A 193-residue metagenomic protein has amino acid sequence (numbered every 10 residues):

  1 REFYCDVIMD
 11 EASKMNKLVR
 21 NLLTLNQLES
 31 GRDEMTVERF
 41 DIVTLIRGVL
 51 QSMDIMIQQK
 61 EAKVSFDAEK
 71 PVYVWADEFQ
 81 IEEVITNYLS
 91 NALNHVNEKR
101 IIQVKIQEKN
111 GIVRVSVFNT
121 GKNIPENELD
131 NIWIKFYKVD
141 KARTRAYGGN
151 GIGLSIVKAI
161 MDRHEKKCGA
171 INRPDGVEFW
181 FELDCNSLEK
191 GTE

Functional and structural regions predicted by a protein language model:
D10-M15: Short alpha-helical segment of the dimerization/phosphotransfer core of two-component systems
S30-M35, Y73-A76: Conserved micro-motifs of the catalytic ATP-binding
T36-D41, Q58, K63-V72: Conserved catalytic submotifs in the C-terminal HATPase_c
A92-L93: Short helix-loop "hinge" at the ATP-lid/N-box region of the Bergerat-fold HATPase_c
I124-K138: Short conserved segment of the HATPase_c
G148, G153, V157: Short alpha-helical Gxxx[C/S/T] motif in the catalytic ATP-binding
E165-K166, A170: Conserved glycine-rich
